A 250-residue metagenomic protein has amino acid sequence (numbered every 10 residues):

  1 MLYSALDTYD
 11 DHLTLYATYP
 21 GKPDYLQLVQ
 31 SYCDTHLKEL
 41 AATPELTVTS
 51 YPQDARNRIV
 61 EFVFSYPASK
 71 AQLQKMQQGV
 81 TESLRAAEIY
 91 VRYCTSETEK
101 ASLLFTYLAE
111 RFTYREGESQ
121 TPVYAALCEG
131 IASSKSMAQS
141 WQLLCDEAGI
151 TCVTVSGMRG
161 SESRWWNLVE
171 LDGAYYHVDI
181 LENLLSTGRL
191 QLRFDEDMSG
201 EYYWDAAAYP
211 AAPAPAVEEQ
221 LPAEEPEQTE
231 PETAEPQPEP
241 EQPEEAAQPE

Functional and structural regions predicted by a protein language model:
M1-E82: Linear, non-domain "peripheral" regions
L15, R115-E118, G188-R189: Repeated polar recognition positions within modular binding domains
Q72-A126: Secondary-structure boundary elements
A126-K135: Periplasmic OmpA-like peptidoglycan-binding domain that tethers envelope proteins to the cell wall
S136-E201: Hydrophobic/aromatic-rich core segments of domains that either
A174-P231, E250: His-Asp-centered catalytic microenvironments across diverse enzyme cores, prominently the transglutaminase-like
P231-E250: Long, low-complexity, intrinsically disordered segments
